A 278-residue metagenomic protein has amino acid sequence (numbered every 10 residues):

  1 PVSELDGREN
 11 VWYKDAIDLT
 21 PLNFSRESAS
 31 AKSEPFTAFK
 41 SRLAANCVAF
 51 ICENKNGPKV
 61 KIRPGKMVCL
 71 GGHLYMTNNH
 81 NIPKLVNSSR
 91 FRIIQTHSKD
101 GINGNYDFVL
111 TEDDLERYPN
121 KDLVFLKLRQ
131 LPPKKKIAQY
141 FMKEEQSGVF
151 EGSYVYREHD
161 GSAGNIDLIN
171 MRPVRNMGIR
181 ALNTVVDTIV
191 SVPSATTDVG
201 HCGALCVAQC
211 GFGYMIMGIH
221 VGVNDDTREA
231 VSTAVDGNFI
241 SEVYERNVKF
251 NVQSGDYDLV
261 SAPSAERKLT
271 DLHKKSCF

Functional and structural regions predicted by a protein language model:
P1-G65, C277-F278: Protease-domain processing segments flanking chymotrypsin-fold serine proteases, especially trypsin-like
S30, D187-S191: Short linear interaction motifs
R42-N54, P64-G72, M76-T188: Serine endopeptidase catalytic core focused on the charge-relay Asp
N56-K61, K99-I102, C210-M215: Short, solvent-exposed loop/turn segments that connect beta-strands within catalytic domains and beta-strand-rich
M67, L123, C206, Y214-I219 (+1 more regions): Hydrophobic beta-strand positions in blades of beta-propellers and related beta-sheet-rich domains
H80-I82, A138-Y140, I169, C206 (+2 more regions): Short coil/turn segments at secondary-structure boundaries
V192-V221: Catalytic nucleophile loop of clan PA
V221-F278: C-terminal cap/linker of serine protease catalytic domains
